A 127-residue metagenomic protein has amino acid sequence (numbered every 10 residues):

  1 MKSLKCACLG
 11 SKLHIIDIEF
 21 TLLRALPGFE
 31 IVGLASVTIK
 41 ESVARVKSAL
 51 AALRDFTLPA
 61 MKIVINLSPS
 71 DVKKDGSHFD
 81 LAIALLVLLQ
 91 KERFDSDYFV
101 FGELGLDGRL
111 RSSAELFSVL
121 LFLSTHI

Functional and structural regions predicted by a protein language model:
M1-I127: Peripheral, non-AAA+ core regions of ATP-driven protein-machinery
